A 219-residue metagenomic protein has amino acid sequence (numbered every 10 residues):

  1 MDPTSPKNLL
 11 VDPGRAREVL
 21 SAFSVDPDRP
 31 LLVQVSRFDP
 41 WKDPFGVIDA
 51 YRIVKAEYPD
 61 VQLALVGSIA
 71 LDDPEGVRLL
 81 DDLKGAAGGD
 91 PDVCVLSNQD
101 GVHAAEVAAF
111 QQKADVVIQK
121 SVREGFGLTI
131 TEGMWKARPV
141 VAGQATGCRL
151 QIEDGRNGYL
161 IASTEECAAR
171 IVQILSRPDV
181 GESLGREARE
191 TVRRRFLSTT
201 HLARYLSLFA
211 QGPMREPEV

Functional and structural regions predicted by a protein language model:
S21-K42, I48, A64: Conserved donor-binding/catalytic core segment of Leloir-type glycosyltransferases
G67, L71, G76-A109: Nucleotide-activated donor-binding/catalytic signature segment of Leloir-type glycosyltransferases, i.e., the conserved
A108, T131-W135, T146-L150, R156: Short alpha-helical segment that forms part of, or immediately flanks, the ligand-binding pocket in carbohydrate-active
D115, A137: A short alpha->beta transition loop at the rim of the catalytic pocket in nucleotide-sugar-dependent
V122: Aromatic "clamp/platform" in nucleotide-sugar-dependent glycosyltransferases that forms part of the donor/acceptor
I130, P139-A142, L160: Short hydrophobic beta-strand element within catalytic cores of glycosyltransferases and related nucleotide-activated
D154-E165, Q173-P178: Conserved acidic donor-binding segment of nucleotide-sugar-dependent glycosyltransferases
V180-R195, H201-S207, Q211: A short, well-ordered alpha-helix in the C-terminal region of glycosyltransferases
